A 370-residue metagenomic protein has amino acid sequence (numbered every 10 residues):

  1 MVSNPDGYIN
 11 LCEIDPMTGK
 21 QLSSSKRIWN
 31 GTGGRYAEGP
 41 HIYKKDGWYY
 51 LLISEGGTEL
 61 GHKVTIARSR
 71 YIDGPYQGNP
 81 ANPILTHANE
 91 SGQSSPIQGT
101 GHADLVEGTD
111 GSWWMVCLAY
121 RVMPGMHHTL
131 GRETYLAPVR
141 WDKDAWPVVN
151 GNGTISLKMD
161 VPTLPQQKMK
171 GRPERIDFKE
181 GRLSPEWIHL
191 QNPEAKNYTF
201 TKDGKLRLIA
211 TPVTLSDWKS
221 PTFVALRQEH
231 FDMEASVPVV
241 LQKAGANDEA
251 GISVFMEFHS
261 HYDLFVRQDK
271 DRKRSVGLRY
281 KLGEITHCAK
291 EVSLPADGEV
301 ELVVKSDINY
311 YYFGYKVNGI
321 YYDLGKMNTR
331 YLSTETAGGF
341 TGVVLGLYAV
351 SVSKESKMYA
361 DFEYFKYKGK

Functional and structural regions predicted by a protein language model:
M1-K370: Carbohydrate-active catalytic/glycan-binding domains of CAZyme proteins, especially the secreted or lumenal ectodomains
